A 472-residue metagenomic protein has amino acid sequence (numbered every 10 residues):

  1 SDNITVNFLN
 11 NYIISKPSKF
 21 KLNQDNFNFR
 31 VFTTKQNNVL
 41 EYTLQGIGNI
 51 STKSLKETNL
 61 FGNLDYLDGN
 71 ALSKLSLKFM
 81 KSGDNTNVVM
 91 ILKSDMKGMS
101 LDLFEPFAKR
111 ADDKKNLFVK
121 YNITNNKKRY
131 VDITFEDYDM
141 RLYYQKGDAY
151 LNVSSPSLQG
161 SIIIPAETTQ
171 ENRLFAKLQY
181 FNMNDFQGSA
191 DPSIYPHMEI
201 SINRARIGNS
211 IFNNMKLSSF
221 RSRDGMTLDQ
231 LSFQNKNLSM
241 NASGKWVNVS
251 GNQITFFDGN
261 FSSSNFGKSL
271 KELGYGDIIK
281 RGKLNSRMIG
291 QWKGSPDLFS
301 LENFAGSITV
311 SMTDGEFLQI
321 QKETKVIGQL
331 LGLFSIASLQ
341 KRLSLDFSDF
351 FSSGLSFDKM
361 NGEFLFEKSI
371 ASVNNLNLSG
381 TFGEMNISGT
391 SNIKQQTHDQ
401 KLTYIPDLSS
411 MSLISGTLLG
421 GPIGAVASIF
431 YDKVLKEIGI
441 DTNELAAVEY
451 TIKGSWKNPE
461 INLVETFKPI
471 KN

Functional and structural regions predicted by a protein language model:
S1, Y12, P17-K78, V89-D102 (+7 more regions): Small-residue helix/turn framework positions
D2-N7, D113-I123: Short secondary-structure subsegments characteristic of cysteine-rich extracellular domains
L22, Y121-Y138, F220-R223, Q234 (+1 more regions): Charge-rich, low-complexity terminal tails
M80-G83, Y121: Catalytic cores of soluble metabolic enzymes centered on carboxylation/carboxyl-transfer
N122-E167, L174-F186, I194-M198, R204-S210: Alpha-solenoid helical-repeat scaffolds
I461-K471: Short, low-complexity, Pro/Ser/Thr/Gly-rich segments in the mature regions of secreted, periplasmic
